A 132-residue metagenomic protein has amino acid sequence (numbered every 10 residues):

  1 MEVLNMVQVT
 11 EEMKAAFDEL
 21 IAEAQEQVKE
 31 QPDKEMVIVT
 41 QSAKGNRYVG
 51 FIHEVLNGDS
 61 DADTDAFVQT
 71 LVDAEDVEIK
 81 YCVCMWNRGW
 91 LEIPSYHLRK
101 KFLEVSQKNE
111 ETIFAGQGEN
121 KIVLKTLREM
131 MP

Functional and structural regions predicted by a protein language model:
E2-Q27, D76-P132: C-terminal binding/interaction regions
P32-A43: Short beta-strand scaffold segments in enzyme catalytic cores
N46-R47: Hydrophobic "anchor" residues
G50-E54, T126-R128: Short beta->alpha transition motifs characteristic of CBS
I52-A66: Compact, glycine-rich, soluble single-domain proteins
D65-Q69, R99: Predominant activation on well-ordered alpha-helical scaffold segments within soluble catalytic domains
Q69-D76: Alpha-helix C-terminal capping segments
